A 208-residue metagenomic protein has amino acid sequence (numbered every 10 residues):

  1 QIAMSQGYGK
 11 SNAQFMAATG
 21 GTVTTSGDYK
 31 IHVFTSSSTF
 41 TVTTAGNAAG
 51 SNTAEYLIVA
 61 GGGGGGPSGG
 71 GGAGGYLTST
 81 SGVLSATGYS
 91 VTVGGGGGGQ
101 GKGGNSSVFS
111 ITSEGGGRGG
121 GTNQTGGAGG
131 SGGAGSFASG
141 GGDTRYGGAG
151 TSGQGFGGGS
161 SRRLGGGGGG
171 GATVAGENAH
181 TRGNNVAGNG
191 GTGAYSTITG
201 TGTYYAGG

Functional and structural regions predicted by a protein language model:
Q1-G208: Glycine-biased low-complexity/repetitive sequence motifs
